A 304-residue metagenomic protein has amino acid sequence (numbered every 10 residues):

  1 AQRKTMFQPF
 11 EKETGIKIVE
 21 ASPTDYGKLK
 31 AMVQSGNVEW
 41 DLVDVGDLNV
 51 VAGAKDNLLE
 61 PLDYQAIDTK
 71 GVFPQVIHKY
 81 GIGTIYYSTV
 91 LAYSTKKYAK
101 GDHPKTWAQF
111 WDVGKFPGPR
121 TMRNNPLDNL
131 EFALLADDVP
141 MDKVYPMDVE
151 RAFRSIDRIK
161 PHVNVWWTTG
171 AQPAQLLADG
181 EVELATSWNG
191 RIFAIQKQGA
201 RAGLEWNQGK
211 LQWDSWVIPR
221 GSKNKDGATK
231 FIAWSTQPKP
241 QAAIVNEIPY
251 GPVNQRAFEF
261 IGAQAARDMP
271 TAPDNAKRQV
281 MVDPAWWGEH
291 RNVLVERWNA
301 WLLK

Functional and structural regions predicted by a protein language model:
A1-G53: Early extracytoplasmic/lumenal segment of secretory-pathway proteins
A1-K4, V38-A178: Extracytoplasmic ligand-binding site segments that recognize negatively charged/polar headgroups
W40-D44, W166, E183-W188, G203: Paired acidic/hydrophobic, glycine-rich loop segments that form the ligand-binding mouth/hinge of periplasmic-binding
N49-A52, A178, E183-R201: A ligand-binding cleft/hinge motif common to bilobed small-molecule-binding domains
Y87, E150-I159, Q196-S222, R256-F258 (+1 more regions): Periplasmic-binding protein-like
A92-K97, L134-D138, W213-G227, A243 (+1 more regions): A bilobed periplasmic-binding-protein/Venus flytrap-type ligand-binding module shared by bacterial periplasmic
P219-V282: Mature extracytoplasmic/periplasmic domains
N275-K304: Conserved C-terminal helix/tail region of periplasmic/extracytoplasmic solute-binding proteins
